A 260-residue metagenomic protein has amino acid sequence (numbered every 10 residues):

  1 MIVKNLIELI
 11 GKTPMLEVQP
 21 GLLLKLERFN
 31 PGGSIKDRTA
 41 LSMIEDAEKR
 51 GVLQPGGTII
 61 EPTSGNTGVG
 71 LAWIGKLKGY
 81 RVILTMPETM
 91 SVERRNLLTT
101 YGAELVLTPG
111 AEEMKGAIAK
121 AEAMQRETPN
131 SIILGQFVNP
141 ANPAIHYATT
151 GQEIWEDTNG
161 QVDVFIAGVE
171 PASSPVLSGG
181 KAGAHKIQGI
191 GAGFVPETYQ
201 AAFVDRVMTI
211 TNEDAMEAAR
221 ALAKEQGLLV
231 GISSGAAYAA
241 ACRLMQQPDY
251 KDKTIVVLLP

Functional and structural regions predicted by a protein language model:
M1-P260: PLP-dependent amino-acid enzyme catalytic core
